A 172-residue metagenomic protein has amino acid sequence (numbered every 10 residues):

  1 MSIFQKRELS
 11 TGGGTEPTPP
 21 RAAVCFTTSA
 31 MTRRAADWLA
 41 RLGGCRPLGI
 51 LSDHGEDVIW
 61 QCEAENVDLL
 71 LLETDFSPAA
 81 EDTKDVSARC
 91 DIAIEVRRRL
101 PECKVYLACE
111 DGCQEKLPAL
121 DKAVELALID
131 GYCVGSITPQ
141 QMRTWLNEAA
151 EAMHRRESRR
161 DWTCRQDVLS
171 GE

Functional and structural regions predicted by a protein language model:
M1-R41, L48, E56, T138-E172: Non-catalytic signal-transmission and effector/linker regions of two-component phosphorelay proteins
V24-T27, L72, L107-C109: Short beta-strand/turn micro-motifs composed of small residues that flank or help shape donor/cofactor-binding pockets
L51-L69, F76-S77: Acidic, metal-coordinating helix/loop segments flanking the phosphotransfer/catalytic sites of two-component signaling
E63-E65, E95-E102: Conserved phosphotransfer cores of two-component systems
T74-D85: Residue immediately C-terminal to the conserved phosphorylatable aspartate in receiver
T83-S87, D91, K104-Y132: Alpha4 helix (beta4-alpha4-beta5 surface) of REC/receiver domains from two-component response regulators
G135: A Lys-centered signature of the CheY-like receiver
